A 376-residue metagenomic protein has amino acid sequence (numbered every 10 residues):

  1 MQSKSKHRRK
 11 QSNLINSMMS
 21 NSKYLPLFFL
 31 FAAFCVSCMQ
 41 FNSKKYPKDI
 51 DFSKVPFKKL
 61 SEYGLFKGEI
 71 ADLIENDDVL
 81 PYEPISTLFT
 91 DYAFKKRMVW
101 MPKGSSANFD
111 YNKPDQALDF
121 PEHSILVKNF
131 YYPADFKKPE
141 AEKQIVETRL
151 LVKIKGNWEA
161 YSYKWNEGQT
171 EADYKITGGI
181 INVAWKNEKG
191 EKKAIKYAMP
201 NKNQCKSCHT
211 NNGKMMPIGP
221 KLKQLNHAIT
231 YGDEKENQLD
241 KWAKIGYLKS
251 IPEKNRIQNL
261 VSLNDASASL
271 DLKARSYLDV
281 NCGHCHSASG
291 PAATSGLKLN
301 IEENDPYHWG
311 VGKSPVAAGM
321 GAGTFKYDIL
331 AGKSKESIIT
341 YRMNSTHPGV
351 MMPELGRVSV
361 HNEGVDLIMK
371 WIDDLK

Functional and structural regions predicted by a protein language model:
M1-K45: Bacterial Sec-dependent N-terminal signal peptides
N21-S22, I85-T87, N264-A266: Hydrophobic alpha-helical segments, principally membrane-spanning helices and signal/leader peptides
L25, F52, S267-S269: Generic hydrophobic alpha-helical membrane-segment signal
F29, A33-V36, E62, G68-A71 (+1 more regions): Short linear sequence elements within intrinsically disordered, low-complexity coil regions
M39-P47, A117, F136-K376: Sequence context surrounding c-type heme c attachment/ligation sites in exported
S43-A107, Y111-P114, F120, Y131-A134 (+2 more regions): Conserved small-residue
